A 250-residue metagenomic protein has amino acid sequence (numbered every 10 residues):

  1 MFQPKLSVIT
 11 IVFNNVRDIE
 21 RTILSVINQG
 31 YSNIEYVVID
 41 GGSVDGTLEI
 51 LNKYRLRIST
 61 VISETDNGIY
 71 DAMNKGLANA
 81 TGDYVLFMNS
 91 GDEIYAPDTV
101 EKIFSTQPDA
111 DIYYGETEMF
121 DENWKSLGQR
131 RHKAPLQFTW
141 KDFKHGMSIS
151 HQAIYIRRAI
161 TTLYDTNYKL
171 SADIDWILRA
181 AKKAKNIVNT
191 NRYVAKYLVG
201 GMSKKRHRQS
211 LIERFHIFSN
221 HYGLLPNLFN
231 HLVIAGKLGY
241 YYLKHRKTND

Functional and structural regions predicted by a protein language model:
M1-N28: N-proximal low-complexity "stem/linker" segments adjacent to membrane-targeting elements
P4-S7, E35, D175: Cell-envelope/extracellular polymer assembly enzymes that use nucleotide-activated donors
S32, D40-E49, N89: A conserved acidic beta->alpha catalytic loop
S63-A80: Glycine-rich, basic loop-to-helix element that forms the pyrophosphate-binding segment of sugar-nucleotide handling
V85: Short aromatic/hydrophobic "clamp" motif used to bind/position activated sugar donors
N89-E93, E116: The conserved acidic donor/metal-binding loop of glycosyltransferases
P97-L127: Conserved donor NDP-sugar-binding/catalytic core segment of glycosyltransferases
Q129-E213: Conserved nucleotide-sugar donor-binding catalytic segment
